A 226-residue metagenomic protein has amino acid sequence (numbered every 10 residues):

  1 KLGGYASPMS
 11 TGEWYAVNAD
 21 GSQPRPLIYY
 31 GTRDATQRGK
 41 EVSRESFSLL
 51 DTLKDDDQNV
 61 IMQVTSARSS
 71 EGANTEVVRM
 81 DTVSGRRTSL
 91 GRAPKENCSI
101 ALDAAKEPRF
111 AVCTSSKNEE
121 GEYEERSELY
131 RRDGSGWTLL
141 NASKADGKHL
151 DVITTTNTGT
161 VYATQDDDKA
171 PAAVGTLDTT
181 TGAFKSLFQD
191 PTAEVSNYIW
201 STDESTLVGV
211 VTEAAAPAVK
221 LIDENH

Functional and structural regions predicted by a protein language model:
K1-H226: Beta-propeller folds
